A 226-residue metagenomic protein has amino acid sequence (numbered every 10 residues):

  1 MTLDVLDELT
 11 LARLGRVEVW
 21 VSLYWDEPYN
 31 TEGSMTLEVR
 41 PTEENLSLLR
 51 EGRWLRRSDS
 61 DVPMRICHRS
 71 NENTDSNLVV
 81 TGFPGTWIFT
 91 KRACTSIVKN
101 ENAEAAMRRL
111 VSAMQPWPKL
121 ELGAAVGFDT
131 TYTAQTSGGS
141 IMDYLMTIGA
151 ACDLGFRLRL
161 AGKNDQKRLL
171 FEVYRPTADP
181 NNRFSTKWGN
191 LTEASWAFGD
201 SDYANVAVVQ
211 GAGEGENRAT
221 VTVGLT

Functional and structural regions predicted by a protein language model:
M1-L48, F83-W87: Juxtamembrane "anchor/assembly" segments of surface/extracellular structural proteins
T2, T177-T226: Acidic, small/polar-enriched beta strand-loop surface segments
L11-E18, D61-P63, N217-T220: Surface-exposed loop/edge segments in extracytoplasmic proteins
G33, S76-L78, K167-L169, N205: Envelope-exposed proteins and targeting segments
L48-W54, G138: Glycine-centered loop/turn motifs
W54-G82, R157, G189-L191: Short beta-strand and beta-hairpin "edge-sheet" elements
F83-D200: Charged- and aromatic-enriched interaction segments used to assemble and dock large macromolecular complexes
